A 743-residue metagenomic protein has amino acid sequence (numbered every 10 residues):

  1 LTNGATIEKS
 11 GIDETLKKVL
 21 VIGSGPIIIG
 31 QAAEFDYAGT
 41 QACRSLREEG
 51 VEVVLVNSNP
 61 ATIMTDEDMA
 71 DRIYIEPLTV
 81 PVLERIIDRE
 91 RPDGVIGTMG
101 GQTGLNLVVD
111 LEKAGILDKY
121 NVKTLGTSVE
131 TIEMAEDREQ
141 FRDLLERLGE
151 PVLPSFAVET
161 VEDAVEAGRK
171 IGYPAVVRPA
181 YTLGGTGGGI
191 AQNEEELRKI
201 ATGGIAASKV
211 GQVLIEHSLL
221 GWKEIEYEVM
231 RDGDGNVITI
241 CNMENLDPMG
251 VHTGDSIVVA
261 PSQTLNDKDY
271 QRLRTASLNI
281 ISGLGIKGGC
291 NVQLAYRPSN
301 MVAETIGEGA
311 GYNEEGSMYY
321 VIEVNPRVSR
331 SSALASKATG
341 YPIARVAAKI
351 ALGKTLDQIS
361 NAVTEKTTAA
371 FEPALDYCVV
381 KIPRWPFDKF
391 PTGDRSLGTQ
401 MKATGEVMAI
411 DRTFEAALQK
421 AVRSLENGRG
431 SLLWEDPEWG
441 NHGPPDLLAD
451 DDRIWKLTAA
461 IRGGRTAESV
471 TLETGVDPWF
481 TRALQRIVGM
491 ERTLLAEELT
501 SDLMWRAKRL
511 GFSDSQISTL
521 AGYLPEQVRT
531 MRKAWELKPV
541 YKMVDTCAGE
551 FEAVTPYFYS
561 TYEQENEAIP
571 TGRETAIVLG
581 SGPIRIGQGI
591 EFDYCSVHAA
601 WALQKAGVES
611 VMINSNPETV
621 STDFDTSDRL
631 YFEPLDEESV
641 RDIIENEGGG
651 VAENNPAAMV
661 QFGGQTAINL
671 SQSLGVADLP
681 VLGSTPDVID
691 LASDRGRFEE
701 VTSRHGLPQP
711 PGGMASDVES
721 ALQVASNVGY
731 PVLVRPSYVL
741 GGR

Functional and structural regions predicted by a protein language model:
L1-T6, S10-K17, D36, Q41-I63 (+19 more regions): ATP-dependent carboxylate activation and anion-phosphoryl transfer catalytic cores that bind Mg-ATP to form
I7, Q516-E567: C-terminal amphipathic alpha-helical interaction region
I29-A32, I132, S331-A335, I586-G589 (+1 more regions): A generic structural signal for short coil/turn motifs at secondary-structure boundaries
V56, T98, T127, S155-V158 (+5 more regions): Structural motif
D68-D71, P77-P151, E166, D628 (+2 more regions): Conserved N-proximal alpha/beta basic substrate-recognition cap immediately N-terminal to, or forming the N-lobe
I132-V213, R231-N236, D267, Q271-T275 (+2 more regions): Active-site nucleotide/adenylate-binding loops and adjacent lid/helix of ATP-dependent enzymes
